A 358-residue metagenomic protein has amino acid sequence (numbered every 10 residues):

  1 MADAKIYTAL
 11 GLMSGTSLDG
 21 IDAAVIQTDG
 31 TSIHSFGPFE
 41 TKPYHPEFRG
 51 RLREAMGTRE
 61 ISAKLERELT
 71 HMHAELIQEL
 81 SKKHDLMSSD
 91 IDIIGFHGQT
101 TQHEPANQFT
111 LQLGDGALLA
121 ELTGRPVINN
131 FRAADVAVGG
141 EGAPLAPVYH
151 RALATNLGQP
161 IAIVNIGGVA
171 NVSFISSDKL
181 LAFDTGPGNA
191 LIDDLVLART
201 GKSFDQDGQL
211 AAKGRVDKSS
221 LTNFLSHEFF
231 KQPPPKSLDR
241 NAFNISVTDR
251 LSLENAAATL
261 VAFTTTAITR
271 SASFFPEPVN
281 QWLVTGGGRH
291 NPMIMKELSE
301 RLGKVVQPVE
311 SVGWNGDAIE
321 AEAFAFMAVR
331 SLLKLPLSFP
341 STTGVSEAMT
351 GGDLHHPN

Functional and structural regions predicted by a protein language model:
A9-M13, D90-G95, I161-N165, A182: Short glycine-aspartate micro-motif
S14, L18, A262, E310-N358: Glycine-rich phosphate-binding/hydrolytic loop that grips phosphoryl groups
I21-A24, F36-E54, I128-T155, A162-K231: Glycine-rich phosphate-binding loop plus the immediately following alpha-helix
Q27-D85: Glycine-rich nucleotide/cofactor/substrate-binding loop typically near the N-terminus or early in the first domain
E60-G116: Short beta-strand-loop/turn "lid" adjacent to the catalytic site in phosphate-handling enzymes
M87-H97, E277-G288: Short glycine-rich phosphate-binding loop at a beta-alpha junction
I93-L157: Active-site neighborhood for divalent-cation/phosphate handling
K202-Q281, P292-G303: A contiguous, well-structured pocket-lining segment that forms one wall/lid of small-molecule binding clefts in soluble
